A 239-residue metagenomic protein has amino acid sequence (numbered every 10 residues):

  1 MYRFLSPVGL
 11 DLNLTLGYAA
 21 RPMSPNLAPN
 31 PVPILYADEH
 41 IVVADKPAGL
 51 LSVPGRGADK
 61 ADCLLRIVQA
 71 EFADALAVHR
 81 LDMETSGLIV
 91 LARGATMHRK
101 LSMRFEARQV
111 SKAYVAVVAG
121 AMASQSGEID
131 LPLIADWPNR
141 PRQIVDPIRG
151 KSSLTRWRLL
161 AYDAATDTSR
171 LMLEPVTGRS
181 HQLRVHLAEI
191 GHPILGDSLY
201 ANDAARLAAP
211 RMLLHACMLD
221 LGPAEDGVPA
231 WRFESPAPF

Functional and structural regions predicted by a protein language model:
Y2-F4, Y18: Aromatic (phenylalanine/tyrosine) cluster motif
G9-I41, P47-L51, K151, A165-T166 (+1 more regions): Pseudouridine synthases involved in rRNA/tRNA modification
D45-K46, V90, A116, W157 (+2 more regions): Residue-level signal for inorganic ion chemistry
L50-C63, K100, V118-S169, V185 (+1 more regions): Glycine- and acidic-residue-rich catalytic/RNA-contacting loop of pseudouridine synthases
A58-D62, F105-K112: A short alpha->loop->secondary-structure connector
K60-F72: A short, contiguous, amphipathic alpha-helix enriched in charged residues
F72-E106: Glycine/acidic-rich beta-strand-loop module
L171-E174: Short histidine-centered loop motifs in beta-beta connectors
